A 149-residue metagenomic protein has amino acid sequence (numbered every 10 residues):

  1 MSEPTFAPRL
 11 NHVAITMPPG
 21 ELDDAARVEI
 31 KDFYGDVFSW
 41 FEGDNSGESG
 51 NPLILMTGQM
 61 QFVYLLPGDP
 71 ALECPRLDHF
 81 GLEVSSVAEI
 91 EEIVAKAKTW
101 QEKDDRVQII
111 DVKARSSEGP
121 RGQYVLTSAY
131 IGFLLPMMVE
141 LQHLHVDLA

Functional and structural regions predicted by a protein language model:
S2-H12, W100-A149: Vicinal oxygen chelate
N11-D23, L72-Q101, T127-G132: Vicinal oxygen chelate
I15-F62: Core segments of cupin and vicinal oxygen chelate
M17-P19, L66-D69, S116: Short, well-ordered turn and helix-capping elements at secondary-structure junctions
P19-E21, Q61, A88, M137 (+1 more regions): Residues that cap or initiate secondary-structure elements
G43, E48-V84, E89: A short, hydrophobic/aromatic-rich structural module that often spans a beta strand with its adjoining loop
N45-P52, E92-D104, S116-G119: Low-complexity, flexible helical/coil segments
Q59-P70, V94-I109: A short, terminal or domain-edge coil/loop segment
